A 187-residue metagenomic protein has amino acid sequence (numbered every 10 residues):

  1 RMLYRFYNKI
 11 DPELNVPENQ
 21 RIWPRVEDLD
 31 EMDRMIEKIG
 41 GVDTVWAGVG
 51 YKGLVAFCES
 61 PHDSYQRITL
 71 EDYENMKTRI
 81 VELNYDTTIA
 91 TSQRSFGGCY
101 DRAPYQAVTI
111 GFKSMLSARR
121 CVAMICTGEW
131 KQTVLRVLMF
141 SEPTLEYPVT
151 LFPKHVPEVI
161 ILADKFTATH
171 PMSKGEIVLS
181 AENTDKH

Functional and structural regions predicted by a protein language model:
R1-M2: Active-site-proximal gating segment of KS-fold condensing enzymes and close homologs
R5-H187: Conserved phosphate- and dinucleotide-binding cores of soluble alpha/beta proteins, encompassing both enzyme active
